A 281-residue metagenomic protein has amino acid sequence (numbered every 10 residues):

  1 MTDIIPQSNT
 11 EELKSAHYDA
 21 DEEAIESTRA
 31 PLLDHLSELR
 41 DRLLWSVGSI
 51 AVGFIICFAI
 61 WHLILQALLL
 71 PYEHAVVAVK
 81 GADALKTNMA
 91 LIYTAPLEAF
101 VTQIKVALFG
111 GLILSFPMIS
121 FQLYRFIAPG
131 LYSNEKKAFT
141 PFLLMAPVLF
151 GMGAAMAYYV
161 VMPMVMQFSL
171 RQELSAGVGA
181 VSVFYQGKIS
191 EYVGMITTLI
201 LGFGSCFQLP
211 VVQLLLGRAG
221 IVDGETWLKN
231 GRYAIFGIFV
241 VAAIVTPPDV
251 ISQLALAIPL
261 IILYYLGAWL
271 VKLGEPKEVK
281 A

Functional and structural regions predicted by a protein language model:
M1-A281: Membrane topogenic/interface segments and analogous intrinsically disordered interaction regions
